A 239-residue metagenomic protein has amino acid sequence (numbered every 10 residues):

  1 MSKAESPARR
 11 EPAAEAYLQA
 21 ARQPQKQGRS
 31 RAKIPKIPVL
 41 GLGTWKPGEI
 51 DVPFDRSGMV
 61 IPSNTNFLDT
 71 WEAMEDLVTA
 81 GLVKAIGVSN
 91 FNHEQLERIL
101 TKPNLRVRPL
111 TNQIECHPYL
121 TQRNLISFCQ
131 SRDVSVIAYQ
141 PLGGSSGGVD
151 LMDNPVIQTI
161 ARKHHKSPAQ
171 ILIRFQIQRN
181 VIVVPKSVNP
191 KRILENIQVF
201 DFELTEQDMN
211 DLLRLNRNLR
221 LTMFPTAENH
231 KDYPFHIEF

Functional and structural regions predicted by a protein language model:
S2-G48, S57, L68-D69, A73 (+2 more regions): N-terminal binding-site loop/beta-alpha segment at the start of enzyme catalytic domains that lines or forms
G48-F239: Beta/alpha (TIM)-barrel catalytic core signal, keyed to glycine-rich beta->alpha loops juxtaposed to Asp/Glu that bind
